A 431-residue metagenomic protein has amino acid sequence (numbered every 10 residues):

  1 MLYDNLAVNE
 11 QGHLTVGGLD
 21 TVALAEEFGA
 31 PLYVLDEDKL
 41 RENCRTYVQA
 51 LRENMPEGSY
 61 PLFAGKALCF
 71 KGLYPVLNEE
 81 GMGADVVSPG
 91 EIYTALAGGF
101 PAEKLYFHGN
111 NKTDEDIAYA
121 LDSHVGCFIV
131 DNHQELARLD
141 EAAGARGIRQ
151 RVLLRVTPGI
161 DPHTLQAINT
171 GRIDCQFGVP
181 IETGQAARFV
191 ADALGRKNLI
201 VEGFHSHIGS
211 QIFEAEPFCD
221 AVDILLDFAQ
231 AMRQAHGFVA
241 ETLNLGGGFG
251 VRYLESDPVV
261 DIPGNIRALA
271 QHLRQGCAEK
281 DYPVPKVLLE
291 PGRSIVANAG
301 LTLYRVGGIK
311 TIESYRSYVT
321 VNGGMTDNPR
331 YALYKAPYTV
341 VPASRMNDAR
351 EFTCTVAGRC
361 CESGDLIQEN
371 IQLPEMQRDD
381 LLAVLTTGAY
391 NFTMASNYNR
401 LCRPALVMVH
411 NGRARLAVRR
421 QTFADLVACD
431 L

Functional and structural regions predicted by a protein language model:
M1-R151, A187, A191, G195-I200 (+3 more regions): A charged N-terminal "starter" segment
Y3, G159-G308, L373, L401 (+1 more regions): Active-site loop/helix belt of alpha/beta enzymes
A64, R151-T157, H205-H207, N244-G246 (+2 more regions): Short beta-strand segments
A67-C69, G90-E91, N111-T113, N132-Q134 (+6 more regions): Active-site-proximal loop/turn and secondary-structure-junction residues that shape catalytic pockets, frequently
L73-Y74, A97, I117-D122, L139-A142 (+6 more regions): Short acidic, glycine/serine/threonine-rich loops at helix termini
G83, G126, Q150, E202 (+3 more regions): The start of beta-strands in P-loop NTPase/AAA+ ATPase cores
A84-D85, L105, F128, F204 (+3 more regions): Hydrophobic residues within beta-strands of alpha/beta enzymes
A268, R274-C277, Y282-L431: Charged (often Lys/Glu-rich) extended helix/loop segments that serve as interaction or gating elements
